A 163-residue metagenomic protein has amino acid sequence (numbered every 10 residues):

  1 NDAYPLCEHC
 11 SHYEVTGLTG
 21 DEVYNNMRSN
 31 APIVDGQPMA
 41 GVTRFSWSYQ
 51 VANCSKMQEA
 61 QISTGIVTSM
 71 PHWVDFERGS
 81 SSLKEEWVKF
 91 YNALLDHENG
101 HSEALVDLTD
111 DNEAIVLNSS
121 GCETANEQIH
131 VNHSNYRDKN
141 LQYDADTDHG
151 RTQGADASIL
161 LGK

Functional and structural regions predicted by a protein language model:
D2-E77, S120-K163: Metalloprotease/metallohydrolase-associated module, dominated by Zn2+-dependent proteases
W73, G100-H101, D110: Solvent-exposed loop/turn segments at secondary-structure junctions within structured extracellular/periplasmic domains
L83-E85: Short consensus segments that form the blades of beta-propeller domains, in both extracellular/periplasmic
L94, E98, S102: Catalytic glutamate of the conserved HExxH
V106-L117: Membrane-interfacial alpha-helical segments at the cytosolic side of multi-pass membrane proteins
